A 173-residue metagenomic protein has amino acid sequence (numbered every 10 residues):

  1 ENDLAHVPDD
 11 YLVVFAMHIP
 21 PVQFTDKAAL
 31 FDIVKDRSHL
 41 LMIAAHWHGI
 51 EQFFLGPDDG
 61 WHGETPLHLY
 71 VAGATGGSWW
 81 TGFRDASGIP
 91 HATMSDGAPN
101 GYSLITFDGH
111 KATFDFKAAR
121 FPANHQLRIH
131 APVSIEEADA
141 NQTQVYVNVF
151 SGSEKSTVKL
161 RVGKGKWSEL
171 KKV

Functional and structural regions predicted by a protein language model:
E1-Y70, G101, T143: His/acidic metal-ligating clusters that form di-metal
K27, S78, K164-K166: Intrinsically disordered, low-complexity regions
D58-G152, S156-V162: Binuclear metal-dependent phosphoesterase catalytic core
G165-V173: Solvent-exposed serine/threonine-rich low-complexity stretches and specific carbohydrate-binding patches
